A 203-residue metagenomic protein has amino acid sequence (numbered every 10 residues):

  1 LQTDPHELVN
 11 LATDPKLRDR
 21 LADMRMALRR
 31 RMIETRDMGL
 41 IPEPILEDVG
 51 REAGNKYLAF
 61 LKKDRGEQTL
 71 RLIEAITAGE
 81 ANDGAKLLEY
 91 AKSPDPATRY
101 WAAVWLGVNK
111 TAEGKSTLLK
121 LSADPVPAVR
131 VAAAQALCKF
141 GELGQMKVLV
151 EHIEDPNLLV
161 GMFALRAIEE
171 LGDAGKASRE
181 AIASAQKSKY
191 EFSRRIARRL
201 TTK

Functional and structural regions predicted by a protein language model:
L1-I45, V108: C-terminal accessory region downstream of the catalytic core in glycan-modifying enzymes
L1-T3, E142-Q145, L158: Ordered, small/hydrophobic-rich secondary-structure cores
T3, P94, P125, P156: Single, functionally critical "micro-switch" positions that shape active/binding sites and transmembrane helices
D48-L58: Charged, amphipathic alpha-helical linkers/stalks
F60, G66-A81, A97-T111, K120 (+4 more regions): Structural detector for internal amphipathic alpha-helices that build alpha-solenoid repeat scaffolds
E80-K92, T111-A123, E142-E154, A174-Q186: Amphipathic alpha-helical scaffolding segments comprising HEAT/armadillo-like alpha-solenoid repeats
